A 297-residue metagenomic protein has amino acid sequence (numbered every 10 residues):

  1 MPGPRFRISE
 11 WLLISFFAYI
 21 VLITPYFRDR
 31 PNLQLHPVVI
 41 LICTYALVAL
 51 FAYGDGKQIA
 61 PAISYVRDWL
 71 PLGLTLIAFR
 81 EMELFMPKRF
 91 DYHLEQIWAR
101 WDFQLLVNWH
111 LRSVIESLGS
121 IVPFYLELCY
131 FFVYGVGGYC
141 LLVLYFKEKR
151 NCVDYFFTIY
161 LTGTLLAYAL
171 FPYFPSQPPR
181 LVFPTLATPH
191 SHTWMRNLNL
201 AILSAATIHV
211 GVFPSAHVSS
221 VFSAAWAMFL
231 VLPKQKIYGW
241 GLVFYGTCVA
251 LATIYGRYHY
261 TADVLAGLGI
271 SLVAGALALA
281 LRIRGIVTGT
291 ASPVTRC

Functional and structural regions predicted by a protein language model:
P2-C43, P61-G137: N-terminal transmembrane-helix/juxtamembrane module of multi-pass inner/ER membrane proteins
P2-S9, R28, R196-R296: Membrane-embedded catalytic cores of phosphoryl/pyrophosphoryl-handling enzymes
F16-P25, T75-A78, T164-F171, F244-I254: Aromatic-anchored segments of alpha-helical transmembrane domains
T24-F27, L47-I59, V143-R150, M228-P233 (+1 more regions): Structural signal for the C-terminal ends of transmembrane alpha-helices and the immediately following loop
I40-A46, C129-L142, L165, H217-S223: Hydrophobic alpha-helical transmembrane segments
L41-Y53, L72, G135-C140, W226 (+3 more regions): Hydrophobic cores of alpha-helical transmembrane segments in multi-pass inner/ER membrane proteins, independent
Y65-G73, G138-F174, L242: Interfacial segments of alpha-helical transmembrane regions
R80-Q96, R100, Y160-P189: Transmembrane alpha-helix/helix-exit interface in multi-pass inner-membrane proteins
